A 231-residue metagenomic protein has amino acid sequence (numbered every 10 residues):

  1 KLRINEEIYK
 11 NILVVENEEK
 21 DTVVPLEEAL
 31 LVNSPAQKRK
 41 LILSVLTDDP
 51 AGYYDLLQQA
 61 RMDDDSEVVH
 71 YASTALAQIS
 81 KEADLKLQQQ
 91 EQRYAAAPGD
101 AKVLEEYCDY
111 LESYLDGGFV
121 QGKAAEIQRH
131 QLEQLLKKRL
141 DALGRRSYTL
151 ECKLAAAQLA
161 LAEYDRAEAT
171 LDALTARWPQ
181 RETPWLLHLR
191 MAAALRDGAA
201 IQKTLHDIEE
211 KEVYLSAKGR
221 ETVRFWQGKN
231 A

Functional and structural regions predicted by a protein language model:
E7-N17, Q37-D48, Q59, H70-Q78 (+1 more regions): Structural detector for internal amphipathic alpha-helices that build alpha-solenoid repeat scaffolds
E19-E27, P50-R61, D84-Q89, Y164-L171: Amphipathic alpha-helical scaffolding segments comprising HEAT/armadillo-like alpha-solenoid repeats
T22, Q37-K38, D49, L104-Y107 (+3 more regions): TPR repeat positional signature
P25-A29, S44, D55-D65, R93-A95 (+1 more regions): Alpha-solenoid HEAT/Armadillo-like helical repeat scaffolds in large eukaryotic proteins
L26, L41-I42, L57, A77 (+6 more regions): Conserved small-residue packing positions in alpha-helical repeats and bundles
N33-P35, D64-V68, S147, R181 (+1 more regions): Short inter-helical turns and helix N-cap capping residues of alpha-solenoid HEAT/ARM repeat scaffolds
S66, H70, A77, L85 (+3 more regions): Amphipathic alpha-helical repeat scaffolds of TPR domains
E112-A231: Long, non-transmembrane cytosolic or organellar matrix-exposed soluble domains/tails of integral membrane proteins
